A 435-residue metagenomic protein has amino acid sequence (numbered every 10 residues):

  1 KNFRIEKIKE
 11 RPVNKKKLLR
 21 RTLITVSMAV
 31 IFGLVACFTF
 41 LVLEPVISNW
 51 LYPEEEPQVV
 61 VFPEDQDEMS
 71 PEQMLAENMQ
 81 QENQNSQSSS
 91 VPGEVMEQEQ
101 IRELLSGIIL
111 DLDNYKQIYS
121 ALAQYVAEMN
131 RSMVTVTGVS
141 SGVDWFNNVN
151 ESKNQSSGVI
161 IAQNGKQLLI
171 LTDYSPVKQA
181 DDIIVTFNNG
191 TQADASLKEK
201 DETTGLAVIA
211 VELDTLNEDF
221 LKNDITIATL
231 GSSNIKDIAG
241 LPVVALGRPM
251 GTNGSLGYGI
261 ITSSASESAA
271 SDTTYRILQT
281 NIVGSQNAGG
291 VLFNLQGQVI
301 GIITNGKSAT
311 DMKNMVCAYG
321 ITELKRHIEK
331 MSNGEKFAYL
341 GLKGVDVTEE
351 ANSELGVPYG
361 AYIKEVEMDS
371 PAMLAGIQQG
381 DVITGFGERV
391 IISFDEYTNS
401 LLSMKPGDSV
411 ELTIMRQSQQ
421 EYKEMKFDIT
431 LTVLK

Functional and structural regions predicted by a protein language model:
K1-M133, T137-S140, W145, D219 (+1 more regions): N-terminal targeting leaders that route proteins to membranes or the secretory/organellar pathways
V46, W50-P53, G165-A207, V211-D214: Catalytic-histidine neighborhood of serine endopeptidases, predominantly the chymotrypsin-like S1/PA family
E103-D113, P242, I302-E349, T432-K435: Interdomain regulatory linker/hinge segments that flank or connect interaction modules in polarity/junction/synaptic
N114-Q124, S140-Q167, Q192-D194, I227 (+2 more regions): A conserved glycine-rich beta-strand in the N-terminal activation segment of trypsin-fold
W145-S152, K200-T204, T215-K222, S264-L278 (+3 more regions): Gly/Ser-enriched beta-turn/beta-hairpin loop segments
E151-S152, A180-D181, L216-L221, I225 (+3 more regions): Active-site loop architecture of trypsin-fold serine endopeptidases
T229-N253: Short glycine/Trp-rich loop-beta-loop segment that forms part of the substrate-binding cleft
K330-S400, D408, T413-K435: PDZ/PDZ-like groove recognition
